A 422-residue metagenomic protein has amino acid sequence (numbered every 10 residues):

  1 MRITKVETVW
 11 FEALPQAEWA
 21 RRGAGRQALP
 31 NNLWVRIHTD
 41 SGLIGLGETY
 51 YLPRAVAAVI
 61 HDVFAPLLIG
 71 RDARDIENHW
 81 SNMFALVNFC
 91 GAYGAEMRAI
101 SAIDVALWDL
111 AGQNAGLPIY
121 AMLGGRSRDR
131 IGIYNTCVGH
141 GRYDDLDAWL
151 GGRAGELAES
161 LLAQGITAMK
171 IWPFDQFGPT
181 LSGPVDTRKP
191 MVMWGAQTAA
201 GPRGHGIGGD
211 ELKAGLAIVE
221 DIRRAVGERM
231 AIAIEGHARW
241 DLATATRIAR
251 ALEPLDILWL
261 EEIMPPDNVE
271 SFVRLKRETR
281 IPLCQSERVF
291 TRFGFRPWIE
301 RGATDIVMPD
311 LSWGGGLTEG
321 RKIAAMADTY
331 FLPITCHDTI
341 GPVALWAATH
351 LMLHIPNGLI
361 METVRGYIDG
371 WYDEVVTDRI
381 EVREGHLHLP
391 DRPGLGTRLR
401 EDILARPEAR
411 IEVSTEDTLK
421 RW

Functional and structural regions predicted by a protein language model:
M1-L46, Y50, G366-D373, W422: Structured beta-strand/loop patches that form or line metal/cofactor-binding pockets in enzymes
I3, G42, F64, I103 (+8 more regions): Conserved, mostly hydrophobic/aromatic
H38-A115: Metal- or metallocofactor-binding catalytic centers and their adjacent structured scaffolds across diverse enzyme
P118, G132, A231, P282 (+1 more regions): Proline-centered loop/turn at the N-terminus of a beta-strand
R130, N135-V273, E278: Metal-dependent enolase-superfamily TIM-barrel catalytic cores that perform enediolate-based chemistry
R250-W259, M264-P393: Shared catalytic-loop signature of beta/alpha-barrel
L395-W422: Extended hydrophobic packing segments that form well-structured cores
